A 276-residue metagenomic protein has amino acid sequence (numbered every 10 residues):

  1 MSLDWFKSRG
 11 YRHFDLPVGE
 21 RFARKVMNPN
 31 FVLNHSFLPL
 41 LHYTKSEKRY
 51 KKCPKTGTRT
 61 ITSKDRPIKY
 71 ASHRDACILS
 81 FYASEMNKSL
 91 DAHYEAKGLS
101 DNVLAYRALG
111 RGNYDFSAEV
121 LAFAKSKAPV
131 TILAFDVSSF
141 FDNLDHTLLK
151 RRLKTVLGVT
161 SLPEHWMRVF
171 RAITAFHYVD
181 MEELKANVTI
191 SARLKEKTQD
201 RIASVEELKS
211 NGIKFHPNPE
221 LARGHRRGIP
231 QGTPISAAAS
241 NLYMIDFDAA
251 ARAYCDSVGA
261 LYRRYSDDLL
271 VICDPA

Functional and structural regions predicted by a protein language model:
M1-S191: Conserved two-metal-ion catalytic palm core of "right-hand" nucleic acid polymerases, unifying RNA-dependent RNA
K125-S266, L270-P275: Conserved polymerase palm-domain catalytic core
